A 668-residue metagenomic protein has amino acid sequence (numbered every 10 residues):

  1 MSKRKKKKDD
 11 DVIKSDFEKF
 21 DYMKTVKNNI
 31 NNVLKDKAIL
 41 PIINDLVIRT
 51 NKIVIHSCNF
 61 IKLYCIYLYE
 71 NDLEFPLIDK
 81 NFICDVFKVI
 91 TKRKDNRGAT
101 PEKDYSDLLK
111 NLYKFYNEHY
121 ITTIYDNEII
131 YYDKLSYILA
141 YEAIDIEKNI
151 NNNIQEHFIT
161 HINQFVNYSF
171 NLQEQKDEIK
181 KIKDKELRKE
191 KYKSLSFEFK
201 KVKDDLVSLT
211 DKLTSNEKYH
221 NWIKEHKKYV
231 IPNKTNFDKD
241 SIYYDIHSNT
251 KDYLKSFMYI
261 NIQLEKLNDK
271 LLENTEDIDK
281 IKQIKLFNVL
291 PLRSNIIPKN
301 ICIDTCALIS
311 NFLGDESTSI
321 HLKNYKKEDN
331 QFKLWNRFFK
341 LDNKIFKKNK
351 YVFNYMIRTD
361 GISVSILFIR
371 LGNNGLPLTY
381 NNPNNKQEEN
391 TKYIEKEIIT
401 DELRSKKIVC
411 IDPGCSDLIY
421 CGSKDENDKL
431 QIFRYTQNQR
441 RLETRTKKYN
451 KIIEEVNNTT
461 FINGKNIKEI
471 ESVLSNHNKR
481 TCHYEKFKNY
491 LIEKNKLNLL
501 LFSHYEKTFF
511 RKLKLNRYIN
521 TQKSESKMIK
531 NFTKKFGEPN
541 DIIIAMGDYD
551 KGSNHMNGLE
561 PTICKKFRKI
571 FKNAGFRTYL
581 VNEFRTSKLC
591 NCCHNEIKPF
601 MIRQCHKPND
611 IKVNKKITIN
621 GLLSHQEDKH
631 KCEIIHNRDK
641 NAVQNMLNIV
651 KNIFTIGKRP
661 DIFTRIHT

Functional and structural regions predicted by a protein language model:
S2-T668: Positively charged, helix-rich recognition surfaces that bind polyanionic ligands
